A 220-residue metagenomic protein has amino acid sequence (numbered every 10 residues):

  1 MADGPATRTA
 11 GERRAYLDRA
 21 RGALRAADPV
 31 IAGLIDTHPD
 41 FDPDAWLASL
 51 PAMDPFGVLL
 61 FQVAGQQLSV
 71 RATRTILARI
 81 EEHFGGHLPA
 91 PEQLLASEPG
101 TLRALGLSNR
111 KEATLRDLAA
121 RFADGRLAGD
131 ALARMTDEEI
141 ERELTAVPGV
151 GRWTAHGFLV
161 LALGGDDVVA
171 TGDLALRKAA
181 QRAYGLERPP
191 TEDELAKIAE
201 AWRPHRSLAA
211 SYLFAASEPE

Functional and structural regions predicted by a protein language model:
M1-M135, E139, K197-E220: N-terminal polyanion-binding entry modules of DNA glycosylases/AP lyases and select other DNA-binding proteins
A64, T136-R182, L208: Catalytic DNA-binding helix-loop module of base-excision-repair DNA glycosylases/AP lyases
H83, L118-G125, E143, V147 (+2 more regions): Mid-sequence acidic-hydrophobic segments that form the walls of catalytic/ligand-binding cavities or oligomerization
P89, G172-E200: C-terminal end-helix/capping segment
P148-G149, E192, R203: Alpha-helical interaction segments
L163, P189, S217-P219: Short linear sequence elements within intrinsically disordered, low-complexity coil regions
